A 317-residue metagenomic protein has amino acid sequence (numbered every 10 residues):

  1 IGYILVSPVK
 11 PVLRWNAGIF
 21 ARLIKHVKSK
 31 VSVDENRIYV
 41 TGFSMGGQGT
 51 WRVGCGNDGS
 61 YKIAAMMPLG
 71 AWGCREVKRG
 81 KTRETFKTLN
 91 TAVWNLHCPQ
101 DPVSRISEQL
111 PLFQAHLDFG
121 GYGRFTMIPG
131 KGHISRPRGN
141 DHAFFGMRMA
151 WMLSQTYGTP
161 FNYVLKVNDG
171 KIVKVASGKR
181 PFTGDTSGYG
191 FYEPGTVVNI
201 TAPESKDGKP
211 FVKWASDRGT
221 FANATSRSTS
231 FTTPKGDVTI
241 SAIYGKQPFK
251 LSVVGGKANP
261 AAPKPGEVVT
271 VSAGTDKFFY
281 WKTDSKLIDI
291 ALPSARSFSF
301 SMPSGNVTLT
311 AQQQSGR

Functional and structural regions predicted by a protein language model:
I1, A17-L23, T50-W51, W72-F86 (+1 more regions): Alpha-helical scaffolding within the catalytic cores of extracellular/periplasmic polymer-degrading hydrolases
R14-M45, G56-K62: Gly/Ser-rich "nucleophile elbow"/oxyanion-hole loop immediately N-terminal to the catalytic nucleophile in hydrolases
S60-C74: A conserved short beta-strand
L96, P102, I106-N162: C-terminal catalytic histidine-bearing segment of alpha/beta-hydrolase fold enzymes
W151-V167, T225-L251, P293-R317: Conserved "repeat-terminator" motif of extracellular CCP/Sushi domains
V167, V173-G184, P210-R218, L251-V254 (+1 more regions): Change to "...patches in solvent-exposed regions of secreted, membrane-anchored, or virion-exposed structural
V175-P210, P234-G236, K257-K277, M302-G305: Extracellular modular ligand-binding repeats in secreted and cell-surface proteins
T196-S226, E267-R296: Surface-exposed interfaces of beta-sheet-rich extracellular modules
